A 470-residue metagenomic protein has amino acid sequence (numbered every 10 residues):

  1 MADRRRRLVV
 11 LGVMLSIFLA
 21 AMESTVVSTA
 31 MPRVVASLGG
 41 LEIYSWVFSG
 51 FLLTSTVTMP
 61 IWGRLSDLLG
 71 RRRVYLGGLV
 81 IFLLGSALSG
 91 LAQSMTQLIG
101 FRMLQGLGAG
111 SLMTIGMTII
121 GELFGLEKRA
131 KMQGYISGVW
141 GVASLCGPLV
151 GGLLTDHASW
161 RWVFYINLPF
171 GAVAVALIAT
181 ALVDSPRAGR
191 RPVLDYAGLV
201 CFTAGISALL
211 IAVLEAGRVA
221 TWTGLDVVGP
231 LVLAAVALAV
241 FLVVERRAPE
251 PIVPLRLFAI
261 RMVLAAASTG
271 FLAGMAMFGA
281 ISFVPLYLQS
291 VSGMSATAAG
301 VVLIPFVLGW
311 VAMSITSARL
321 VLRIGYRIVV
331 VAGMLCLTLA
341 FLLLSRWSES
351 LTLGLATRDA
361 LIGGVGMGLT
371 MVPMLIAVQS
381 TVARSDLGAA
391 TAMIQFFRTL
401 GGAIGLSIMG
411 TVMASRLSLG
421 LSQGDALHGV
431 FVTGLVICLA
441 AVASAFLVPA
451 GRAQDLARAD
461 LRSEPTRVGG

Functional and structural regions predicted by a protein language model:
M1-R6, A188, V448-G470: Intrinsic disorder in cytosolic terminal tails and internal cytosolic loops of multi-pass membrane transporters
M1-T180, T316-S317, R323-I324, I328-V330 (+3 more regions): Transmembrane-helix bundle of Major Facilitator Superfamily
V9-T29, S45-G50, G138, A197 (+5 more regions): 12-transmembrane solute porter fold
V34-V35, L65-S66, V150-A158, V213 (+5 more regions): Interfacial helix-cap and linker-helix signal at transmembrane-aqueous boundaries of multi-pass secondary transporters
M95, S159-R161, P186-P192, A216-W222 (+1 more regions): Membrane-interface helix caps and helix-loop-helix hairpins in membrane proteins
L168-R187, T203-E215, L233-A248, A441-P449: C-terminal membrane-cytosol helix-exit motif in multi-pass small-molecule transporters
R190-F202: Membrane-interface "helix-start" segments
